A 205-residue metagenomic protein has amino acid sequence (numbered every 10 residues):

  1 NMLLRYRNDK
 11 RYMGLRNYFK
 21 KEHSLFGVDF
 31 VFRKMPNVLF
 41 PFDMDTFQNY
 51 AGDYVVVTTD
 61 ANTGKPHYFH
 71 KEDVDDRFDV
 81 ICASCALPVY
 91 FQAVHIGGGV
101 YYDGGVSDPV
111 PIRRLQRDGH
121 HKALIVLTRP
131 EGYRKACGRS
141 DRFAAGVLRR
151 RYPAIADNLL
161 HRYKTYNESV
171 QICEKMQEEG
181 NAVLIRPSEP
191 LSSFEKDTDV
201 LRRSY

Functional and structural regions predicted by a protein language model:
M2-Y205: Patatin-like phospholipase
